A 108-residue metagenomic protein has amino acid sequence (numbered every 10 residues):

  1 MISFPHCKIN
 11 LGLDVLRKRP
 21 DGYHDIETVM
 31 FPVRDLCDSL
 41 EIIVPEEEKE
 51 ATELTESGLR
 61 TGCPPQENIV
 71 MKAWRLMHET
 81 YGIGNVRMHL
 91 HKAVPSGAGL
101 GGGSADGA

Functional and structural regions predicted by a protein language model:
M1-A98: ATP-binding N-lobe of GHMP and related small-molecule kinases
A98-A108: DPxDG-like acidic metal-binding loop motif
